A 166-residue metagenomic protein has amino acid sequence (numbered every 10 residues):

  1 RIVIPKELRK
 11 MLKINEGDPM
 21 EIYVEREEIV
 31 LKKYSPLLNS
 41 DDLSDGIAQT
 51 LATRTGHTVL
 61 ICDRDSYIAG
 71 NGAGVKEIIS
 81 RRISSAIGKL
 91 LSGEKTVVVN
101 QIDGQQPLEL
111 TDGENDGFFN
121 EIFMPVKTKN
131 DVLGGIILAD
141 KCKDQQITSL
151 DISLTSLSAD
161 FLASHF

Functional and structural regions predicted by a protein language model:
R1-L12: Short beta-strand-centered segments at strand-helix junctions
D41, D45-T50, R81-I87, G135 (+1 more regions): Juxtadomain coupling helices with adjacent low-complexity linkers
A48-T55, V59: Short regulatory alpha-helical segment in sensory/regulatory domains of signaling proteins that mediates
T58-G70: Short hydrophobic alpha-helical segments used for membrane anchoring or interfacial signaling
G70, K76-G113: Regulatory sensory and allosteric helical modules in signal-transduction proteins and certain transcription factors
F119-K127: A short, aliphatic-rich beta-strand micro-motif
V126-I136: Short hydrophobic/glycine-rich mini-motifs in sensory/regulatory modules that couple input to downstream signaling
